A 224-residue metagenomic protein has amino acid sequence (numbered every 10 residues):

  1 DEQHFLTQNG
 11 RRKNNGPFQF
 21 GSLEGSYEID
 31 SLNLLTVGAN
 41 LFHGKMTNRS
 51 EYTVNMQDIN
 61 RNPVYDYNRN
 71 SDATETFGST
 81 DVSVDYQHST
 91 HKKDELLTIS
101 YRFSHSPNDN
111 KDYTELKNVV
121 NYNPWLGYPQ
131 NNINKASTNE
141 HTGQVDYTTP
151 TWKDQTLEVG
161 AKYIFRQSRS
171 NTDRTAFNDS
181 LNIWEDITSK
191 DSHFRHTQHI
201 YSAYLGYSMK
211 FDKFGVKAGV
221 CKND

Functional and structural regions predicted by a protein language model:
D1-D224: Primarily recognizes Gram-negative and organellar outer-membrane beta-barrels
